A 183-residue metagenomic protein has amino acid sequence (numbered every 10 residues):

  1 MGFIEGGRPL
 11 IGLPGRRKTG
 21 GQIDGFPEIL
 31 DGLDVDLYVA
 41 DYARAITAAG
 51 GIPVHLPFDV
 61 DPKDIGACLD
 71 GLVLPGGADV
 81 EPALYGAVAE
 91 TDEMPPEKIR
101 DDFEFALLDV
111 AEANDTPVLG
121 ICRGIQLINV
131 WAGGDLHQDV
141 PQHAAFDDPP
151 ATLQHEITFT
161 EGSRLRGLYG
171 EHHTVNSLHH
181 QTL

Functional and structural regions predicted by a protein language model:
M1-P117, V130, H137, P141-T174 (+1 more regions): N-terminal beta1-alpha1 cap of cysteine-dependent amidohydrolase-like domains
G120, G124, N129, G133: Gly/Ala-rich beta-loop-alpha elbow adjacent to hydrolase catalytic centers
L183: Gly/charged, well-structured mid-domain segments that form the phosphate/adenylate-handling core of ATP-dependent
